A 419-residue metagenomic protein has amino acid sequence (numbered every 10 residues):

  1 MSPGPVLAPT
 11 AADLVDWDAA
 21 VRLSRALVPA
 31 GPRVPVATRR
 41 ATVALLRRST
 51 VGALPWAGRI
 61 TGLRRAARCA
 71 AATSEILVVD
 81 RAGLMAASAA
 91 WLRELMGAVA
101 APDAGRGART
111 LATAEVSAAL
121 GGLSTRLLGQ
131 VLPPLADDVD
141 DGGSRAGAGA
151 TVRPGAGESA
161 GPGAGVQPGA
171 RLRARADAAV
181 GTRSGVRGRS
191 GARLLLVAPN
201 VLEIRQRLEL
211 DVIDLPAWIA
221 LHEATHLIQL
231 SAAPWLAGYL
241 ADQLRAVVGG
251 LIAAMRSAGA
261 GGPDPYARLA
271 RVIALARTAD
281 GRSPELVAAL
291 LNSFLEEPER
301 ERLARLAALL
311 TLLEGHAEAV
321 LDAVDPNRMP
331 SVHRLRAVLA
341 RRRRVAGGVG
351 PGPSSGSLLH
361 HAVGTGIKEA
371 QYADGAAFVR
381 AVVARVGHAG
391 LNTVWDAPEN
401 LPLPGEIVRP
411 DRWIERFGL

Functional and structural regions predicted by a protein language model:
M1-P133, G169-R171, L401-R416: A metal-dependent hydrolase signature that marks the N-terminal structural subdomain at the beginning of catalytic folds
V43, R47-T50, A192-L194, A224 (+3 more regions): A structural signal for the main folded, soluble domain(s) of proteins
A101-G147, R183-L202: Well-ordered mid-protein domain cores that form the structural environment of catalytic cofactors
L120-L128, S231-N292, E297, E301-M329: Post-HExxH zinc-binding segment in Zn-dependent metallohydrolases
V139-S190, G259-A267, V349-P353: Intrinsically disordered, low-complexity terminal tails and inter-domain linkers enriched for S/T/G/P/D/E
L202-I219: Short pre-active-site segment immediately N-terminal to the catalytic Zn-binding motif
W218-S231: Active-site recognition of the HExxH zinc-binding catalytic motif
A288-L419: Pan-zinc metallopeptidase signature
